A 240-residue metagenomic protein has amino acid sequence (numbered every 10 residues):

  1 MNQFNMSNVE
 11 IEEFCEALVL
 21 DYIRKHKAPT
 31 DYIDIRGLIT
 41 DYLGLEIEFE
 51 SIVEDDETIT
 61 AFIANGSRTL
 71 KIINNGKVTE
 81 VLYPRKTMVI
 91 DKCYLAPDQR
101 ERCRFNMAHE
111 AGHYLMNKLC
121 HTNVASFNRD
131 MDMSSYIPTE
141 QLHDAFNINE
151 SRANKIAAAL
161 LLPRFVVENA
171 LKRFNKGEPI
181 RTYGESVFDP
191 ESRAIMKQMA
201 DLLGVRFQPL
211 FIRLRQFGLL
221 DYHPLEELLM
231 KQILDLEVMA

Functional and structural regions predicted by a protein language model:
M1-A240: Active-site hotspot residues in diverse enzymes, especially metal/ion-binding acidic/histidine motifs
